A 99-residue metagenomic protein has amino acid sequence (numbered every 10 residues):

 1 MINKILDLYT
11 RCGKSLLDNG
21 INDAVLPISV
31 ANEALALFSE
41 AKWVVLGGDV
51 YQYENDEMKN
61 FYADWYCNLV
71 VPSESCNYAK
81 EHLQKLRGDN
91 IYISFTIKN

Functional and structural regions predicted by a protein language model:
M1-P27: Long, contiguous N-terminal structural blocks used for assembly/anchoring
L17, W43-G47, I91-S94: Residue-level signal for secondary-structure boundary elements
A34-L35: Hydrophobic alpha-helical transmembrane segments of integral membrane proteins
F38-W43, L86-N90: A generic structural signal for short, non-catalytic loop/turn and secondary-structure boundary residues
S39-A79: Acidic, low-complexity, intrinsically disordered interaction modules
Y66-N99: Short, compact, well-ordered microdomains
